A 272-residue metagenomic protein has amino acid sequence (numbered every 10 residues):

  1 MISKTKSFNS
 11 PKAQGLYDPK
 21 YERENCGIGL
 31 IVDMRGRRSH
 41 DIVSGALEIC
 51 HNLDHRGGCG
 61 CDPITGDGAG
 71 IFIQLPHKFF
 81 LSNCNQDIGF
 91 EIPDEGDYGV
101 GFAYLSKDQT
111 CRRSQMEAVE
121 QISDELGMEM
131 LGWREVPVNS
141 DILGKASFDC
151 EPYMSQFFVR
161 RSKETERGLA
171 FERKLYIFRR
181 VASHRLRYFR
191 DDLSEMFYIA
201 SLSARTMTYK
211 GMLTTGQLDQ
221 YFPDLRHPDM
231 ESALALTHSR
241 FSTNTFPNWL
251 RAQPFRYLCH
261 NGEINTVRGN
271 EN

Functional and structural regions predicted by a protein language model:
I2-N272: N-terminal segments that mediate ammonia production and transfer in glutamine-dependent amidotransferase systems
